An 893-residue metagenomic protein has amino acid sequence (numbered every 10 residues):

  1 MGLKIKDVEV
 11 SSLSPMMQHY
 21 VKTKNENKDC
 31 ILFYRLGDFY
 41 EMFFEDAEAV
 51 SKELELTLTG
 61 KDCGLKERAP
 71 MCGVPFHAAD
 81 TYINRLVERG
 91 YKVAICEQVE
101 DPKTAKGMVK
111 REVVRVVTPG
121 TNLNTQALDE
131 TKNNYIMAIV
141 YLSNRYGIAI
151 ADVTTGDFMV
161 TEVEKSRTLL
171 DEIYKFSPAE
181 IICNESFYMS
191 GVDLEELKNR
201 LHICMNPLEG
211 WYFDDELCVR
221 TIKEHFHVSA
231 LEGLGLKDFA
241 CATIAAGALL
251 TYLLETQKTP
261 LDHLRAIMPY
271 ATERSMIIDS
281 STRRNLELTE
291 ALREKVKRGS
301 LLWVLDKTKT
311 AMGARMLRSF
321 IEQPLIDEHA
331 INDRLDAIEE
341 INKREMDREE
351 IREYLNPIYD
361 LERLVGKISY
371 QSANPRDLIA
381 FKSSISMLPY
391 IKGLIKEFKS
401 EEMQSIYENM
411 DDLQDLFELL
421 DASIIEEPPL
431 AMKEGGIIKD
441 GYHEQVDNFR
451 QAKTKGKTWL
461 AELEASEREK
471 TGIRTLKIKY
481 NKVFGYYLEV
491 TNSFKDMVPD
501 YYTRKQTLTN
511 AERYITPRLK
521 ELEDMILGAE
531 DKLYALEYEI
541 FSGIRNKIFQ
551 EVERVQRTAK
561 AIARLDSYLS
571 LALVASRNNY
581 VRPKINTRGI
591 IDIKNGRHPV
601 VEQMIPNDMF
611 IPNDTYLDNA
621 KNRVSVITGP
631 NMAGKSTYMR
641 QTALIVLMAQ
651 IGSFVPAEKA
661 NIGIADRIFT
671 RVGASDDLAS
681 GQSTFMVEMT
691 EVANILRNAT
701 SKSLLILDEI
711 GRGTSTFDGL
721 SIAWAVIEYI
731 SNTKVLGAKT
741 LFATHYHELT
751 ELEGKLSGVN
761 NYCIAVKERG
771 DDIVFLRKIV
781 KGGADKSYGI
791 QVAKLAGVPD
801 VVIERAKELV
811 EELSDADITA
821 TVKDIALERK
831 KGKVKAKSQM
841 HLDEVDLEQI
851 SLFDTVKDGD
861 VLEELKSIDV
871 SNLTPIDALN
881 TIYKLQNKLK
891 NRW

Functional and structural regions predicted by a protein language model:
G2-E340, N356, D360-S369, A373-A465 (+2 more regions): Charged catalytic and DNA/RNA-contacting regions of genome-maintenance and nucleic-acid-processing enzymes
V10, F44-A47, F239, K309-T310 (+6 more regions): ATPase nucleotide-binding head domains, primarily ABC-like/P-loop NTPase cores
C96, P119-L128, P260, K396-E402 (+6 more regions): Active-site phosphate-binding and catalytic loops of NTP-dependent enzymes
I173, P178-F187, V192-E195, P207 (+3 more regions): Conserved catalytic alpha/beta cores of large enzymes that bind or transform nucleotide phosphates and polynucleotides
F213-T221, V228, M276-T282, L288 (+6 more regions): Amphipathic heptad-repeat alpha-helical coiled-coil/stalk segments that mediate oligomerization, filament/stalk
I331, I338, R348-Y354, F381 (+12 more regions): Amphipathic alpha-helical coiled-coil segments
D360, Y370, N374, S384-M387 (+4 more regions): Charged, surface-exposed helical/loop "interaction arms" that form contiguous linear patches used for dimerization
S851, T855-W893: C-terminal tails and terminal domains of large nucleic-acid-associated and other macromolecular-machine proteins
